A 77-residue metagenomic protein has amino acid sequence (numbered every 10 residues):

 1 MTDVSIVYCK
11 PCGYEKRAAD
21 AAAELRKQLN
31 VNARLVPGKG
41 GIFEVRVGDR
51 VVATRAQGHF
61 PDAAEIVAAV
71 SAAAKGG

Functional and structural regions predicted by a protein language model:
M1-G77: Domain-level signature for proteins that mediate thiol-based redox and metal-cofactor handling
